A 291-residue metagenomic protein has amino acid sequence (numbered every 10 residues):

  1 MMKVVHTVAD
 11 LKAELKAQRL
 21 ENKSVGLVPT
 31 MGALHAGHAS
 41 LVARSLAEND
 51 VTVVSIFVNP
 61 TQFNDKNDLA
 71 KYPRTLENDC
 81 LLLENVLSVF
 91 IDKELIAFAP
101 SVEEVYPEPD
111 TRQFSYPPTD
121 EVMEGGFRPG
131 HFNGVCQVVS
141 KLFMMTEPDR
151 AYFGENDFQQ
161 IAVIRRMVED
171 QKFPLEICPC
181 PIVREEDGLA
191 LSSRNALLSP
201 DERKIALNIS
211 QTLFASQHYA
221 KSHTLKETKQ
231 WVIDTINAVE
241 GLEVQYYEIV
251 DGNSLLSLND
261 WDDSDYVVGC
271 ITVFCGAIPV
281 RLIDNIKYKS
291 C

Functional and structural regions predicted by a protein language model:
M2-G241, V250, S254, I286-K287: Nucleotidyltransferase catalytic core that binds NTPs
W231-C291: Phosphate/ribose-recognition catalytic cores of enzymes acting on nucleotide-derived substrates
